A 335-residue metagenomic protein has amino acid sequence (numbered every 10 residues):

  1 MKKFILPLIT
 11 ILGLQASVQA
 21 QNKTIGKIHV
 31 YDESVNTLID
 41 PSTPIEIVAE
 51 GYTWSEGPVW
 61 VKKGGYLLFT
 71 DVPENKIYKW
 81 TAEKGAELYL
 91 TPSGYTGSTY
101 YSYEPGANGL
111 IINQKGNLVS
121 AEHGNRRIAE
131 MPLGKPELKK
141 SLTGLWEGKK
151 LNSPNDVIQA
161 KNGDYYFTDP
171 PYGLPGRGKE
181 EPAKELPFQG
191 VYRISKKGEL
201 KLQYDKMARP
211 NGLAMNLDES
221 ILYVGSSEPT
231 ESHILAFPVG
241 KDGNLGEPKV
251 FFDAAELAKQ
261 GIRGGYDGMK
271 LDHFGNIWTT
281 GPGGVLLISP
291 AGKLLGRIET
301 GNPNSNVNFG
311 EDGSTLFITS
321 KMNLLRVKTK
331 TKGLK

Functional and structural regions predicted by a protein language model:
M1-K23: Bacterial Sec-dependent N-terminal signal peptides
Q21-K335: Sequence-structural signature of mature extracellular/luminal beta-sheet repeat domains, prominently beta-propellers
